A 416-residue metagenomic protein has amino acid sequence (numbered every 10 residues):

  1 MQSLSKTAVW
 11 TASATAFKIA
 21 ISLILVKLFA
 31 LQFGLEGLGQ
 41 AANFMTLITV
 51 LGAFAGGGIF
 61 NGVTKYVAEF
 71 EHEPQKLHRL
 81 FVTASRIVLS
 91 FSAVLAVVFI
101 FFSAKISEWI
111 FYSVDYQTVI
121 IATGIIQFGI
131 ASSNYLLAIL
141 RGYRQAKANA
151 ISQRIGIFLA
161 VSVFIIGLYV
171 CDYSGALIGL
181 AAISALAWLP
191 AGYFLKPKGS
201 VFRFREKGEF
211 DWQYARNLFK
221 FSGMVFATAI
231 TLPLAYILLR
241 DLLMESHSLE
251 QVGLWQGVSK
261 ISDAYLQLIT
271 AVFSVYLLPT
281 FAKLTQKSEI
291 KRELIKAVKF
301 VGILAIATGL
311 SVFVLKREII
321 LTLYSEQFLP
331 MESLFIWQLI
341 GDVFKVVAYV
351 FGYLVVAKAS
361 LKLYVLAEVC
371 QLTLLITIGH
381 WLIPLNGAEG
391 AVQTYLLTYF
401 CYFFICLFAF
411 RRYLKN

Functional and structural regions predicted by a protein language model:
M1-L4, A176, L180, A191-L234 (+3 more regions): Interhelical loop/hinge segments that connect adjacent transmembrane helices in multipass membrane
S3-N61, A96, I100, V161 (+3 more regions): Signature of the first transmembrane helix
K6-K18, F44, T49, G57-A104 (+2 more regions): Membrane-water interface segments that mark the loop-to-transmembrane alpha-helix transition
A14, M45-A53, T228, L232 (+4 more regions): Transmembrane helix-bundle signature of multi-pass secondary active exporters and lipid flippases
K27, G56-H72, G142, V258 (+2 more regions): Helix-loop junctions and terminal segments of transmembrane helices in multi-pass membrane transport/translocation
S103-T123, L249, I295, V314-V343 (+1 more regions): Interfacial segments at transmembrane-helix termini and the short loops linking adjacent helices
Q117, I121, I151-G199, V369-L374 (+1 more regions): Hydrophobic alpha-helical transmembrane segments
G129-S152, I340-A367, W381: Membrane-interface junctions at transmembrane-helix termini in multi-pass inner-membrane proteins
